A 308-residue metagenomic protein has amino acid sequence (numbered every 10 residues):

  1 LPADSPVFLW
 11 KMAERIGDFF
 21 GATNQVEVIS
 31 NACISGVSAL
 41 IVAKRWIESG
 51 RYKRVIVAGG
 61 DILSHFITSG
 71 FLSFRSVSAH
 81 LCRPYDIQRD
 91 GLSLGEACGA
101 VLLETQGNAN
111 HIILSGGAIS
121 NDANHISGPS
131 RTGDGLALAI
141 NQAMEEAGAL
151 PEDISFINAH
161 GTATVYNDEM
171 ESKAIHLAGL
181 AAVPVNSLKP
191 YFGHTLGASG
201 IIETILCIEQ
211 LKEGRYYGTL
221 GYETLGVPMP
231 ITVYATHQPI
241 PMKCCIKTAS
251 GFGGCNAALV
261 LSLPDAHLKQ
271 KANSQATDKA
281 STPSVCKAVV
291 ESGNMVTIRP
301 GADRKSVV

Functional and structural regions predicted by a protein language model:
P2-V42, R51, I67-L94, S172-I201: Conserved catalytic cysteine-centered active-site region of acyl-thioester-dependent Claisen-condensing enzymes
M12, F20, V26-G59, L94-A109 (+3 more regions): Active-site-proximal alpha-helical scaffold in enzymes
I16, G36, A43, F71 (+9 more regions): Conserved small-residue
R51-S73, S78-C82, R89, G117-R131 (+2 more regions): Acyl-CoA/ACP chain-elongation machinery
V77, L81-A147, F156, A266-A272: Condensing-enzyme catalytic core mediating Claisen C-C bond formation in acyl metabolism
R131-T132, L136-F156, G161-T164, D168-L180: A glycine- and small/hydrophobic-rich beta-loop-beta segment that serves as a flexible "lid/hinge" or phosphate-binding
P151-D153, M229-I298: Flexible, low-complexity linker/loop segments at domain and module junctions
K305-V307: Conserved small/polar residues in nucleotide/adenosyl-binding loops
